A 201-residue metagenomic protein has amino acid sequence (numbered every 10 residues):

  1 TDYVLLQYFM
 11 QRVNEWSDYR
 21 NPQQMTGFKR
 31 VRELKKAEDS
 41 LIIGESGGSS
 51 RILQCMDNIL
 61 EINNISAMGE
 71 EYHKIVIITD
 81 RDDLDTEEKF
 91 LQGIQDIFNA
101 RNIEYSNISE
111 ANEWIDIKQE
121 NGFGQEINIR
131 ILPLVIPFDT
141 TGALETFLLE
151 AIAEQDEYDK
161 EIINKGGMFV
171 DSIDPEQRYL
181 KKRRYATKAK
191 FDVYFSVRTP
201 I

Functional and structural regions predicted by a protein language model:
T1-L6: Catalytic nucleophile-elbow at a beta strand-turn-alpha helix junction centered on a G-D-S/GDSL motif, marking
Y8-D39, L53-I201: C-terminal accessory helical subdomains adjacent to catalytic cores in phosphodiester- and nucleotide-handling enzymes
I43-S49: N-terminal intrinsically disordered, low-complexity, charge-rich
